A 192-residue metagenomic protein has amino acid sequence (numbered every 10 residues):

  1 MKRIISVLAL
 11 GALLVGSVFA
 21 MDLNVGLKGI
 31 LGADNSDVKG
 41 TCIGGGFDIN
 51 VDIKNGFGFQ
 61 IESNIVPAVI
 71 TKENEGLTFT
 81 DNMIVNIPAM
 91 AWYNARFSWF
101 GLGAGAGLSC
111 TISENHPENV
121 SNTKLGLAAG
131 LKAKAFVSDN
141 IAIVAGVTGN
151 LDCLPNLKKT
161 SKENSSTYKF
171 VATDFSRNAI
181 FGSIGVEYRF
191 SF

Functional and structural regions predicted by a protein language model:
M1-D22, F192: Cleavable N-terminal export/targeting peptides
M21, V144-G149: Alpha-helical membrane segments in multi-pass integral membrane proteins
M21-L31: Transmembrane beta-strand segments of Gram-negative outer membrane beta-barrel proteins
N24, S176-F192: Outer-membrane beta-barrel "beta-signal"
L31-G40, I61-I84, C110-K124, T148 (+1 more regions): Extracellular/periplasm-exposed beta-strand and loop segments of Gram-negative cell-envelope proteins, dominated by
L31-G56: N-terminal targeting signals for Sec/Tat export/insertion, comprising classic cleavable signal peptides
D48-L127, A135-I141, G185-F192: Gram-negative (and chloroplast) outer-membrane scaffold detector with strong preference for beta-barrel transmembrane
